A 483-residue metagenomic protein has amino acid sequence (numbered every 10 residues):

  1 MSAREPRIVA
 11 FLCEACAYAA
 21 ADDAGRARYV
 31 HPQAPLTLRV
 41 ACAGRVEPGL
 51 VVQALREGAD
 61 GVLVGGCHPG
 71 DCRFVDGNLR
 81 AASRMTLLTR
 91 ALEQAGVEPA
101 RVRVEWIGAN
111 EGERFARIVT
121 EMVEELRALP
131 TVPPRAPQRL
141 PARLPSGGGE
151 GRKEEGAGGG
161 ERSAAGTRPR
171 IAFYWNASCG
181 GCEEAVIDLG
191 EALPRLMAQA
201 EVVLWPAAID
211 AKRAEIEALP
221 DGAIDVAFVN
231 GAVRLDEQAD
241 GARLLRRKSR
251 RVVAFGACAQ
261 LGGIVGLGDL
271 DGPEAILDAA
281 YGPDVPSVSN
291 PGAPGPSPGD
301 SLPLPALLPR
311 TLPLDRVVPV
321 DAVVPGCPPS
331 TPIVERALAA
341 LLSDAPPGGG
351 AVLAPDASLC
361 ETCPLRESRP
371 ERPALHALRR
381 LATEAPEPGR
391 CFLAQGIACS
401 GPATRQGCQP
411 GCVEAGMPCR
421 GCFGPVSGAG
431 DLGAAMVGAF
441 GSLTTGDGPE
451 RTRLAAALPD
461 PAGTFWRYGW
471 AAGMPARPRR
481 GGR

Functional and structural regions predicted by a protein language model:
M1-F228, Q238-R251, L270-R483: Iron-sulfur (Fe-S) cluster-binding modules
G70, R234-L235, A259-L261: Glycine-rich nucleotide phosphate-binding loop and flanking beta-alpha elements of Rossmann-like dinucleotide-binding
R114, G262-G263: Short catalytic/ligand-binding loop motif for oxyanion handling, primarily in non-cytosolic enzymes, centered on
G266-L267: Active-site-proximal loop->helix
